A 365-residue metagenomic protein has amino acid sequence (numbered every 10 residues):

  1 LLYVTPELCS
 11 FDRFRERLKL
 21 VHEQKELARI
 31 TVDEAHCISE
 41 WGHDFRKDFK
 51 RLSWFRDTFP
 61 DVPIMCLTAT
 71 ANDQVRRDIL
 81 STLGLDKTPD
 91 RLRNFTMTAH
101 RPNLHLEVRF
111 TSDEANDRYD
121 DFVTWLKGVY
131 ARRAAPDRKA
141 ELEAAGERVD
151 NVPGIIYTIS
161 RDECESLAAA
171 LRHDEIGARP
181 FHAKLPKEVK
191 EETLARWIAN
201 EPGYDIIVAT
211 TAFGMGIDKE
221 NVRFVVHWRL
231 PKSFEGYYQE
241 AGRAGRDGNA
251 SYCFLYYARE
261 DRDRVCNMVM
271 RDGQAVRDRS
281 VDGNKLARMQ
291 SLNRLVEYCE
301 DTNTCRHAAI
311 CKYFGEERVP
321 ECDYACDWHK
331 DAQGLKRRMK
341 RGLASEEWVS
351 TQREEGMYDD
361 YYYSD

Functional and structural regions predicted by a protein language model:
L1-R279, R318-V319: Helicase motor core with emphasis on the C-terminal RecA-like subdomain
K219-V222, V226, L230-Q239, G245-D365: C-terminal accessory region of SF2 helicases/translocases
